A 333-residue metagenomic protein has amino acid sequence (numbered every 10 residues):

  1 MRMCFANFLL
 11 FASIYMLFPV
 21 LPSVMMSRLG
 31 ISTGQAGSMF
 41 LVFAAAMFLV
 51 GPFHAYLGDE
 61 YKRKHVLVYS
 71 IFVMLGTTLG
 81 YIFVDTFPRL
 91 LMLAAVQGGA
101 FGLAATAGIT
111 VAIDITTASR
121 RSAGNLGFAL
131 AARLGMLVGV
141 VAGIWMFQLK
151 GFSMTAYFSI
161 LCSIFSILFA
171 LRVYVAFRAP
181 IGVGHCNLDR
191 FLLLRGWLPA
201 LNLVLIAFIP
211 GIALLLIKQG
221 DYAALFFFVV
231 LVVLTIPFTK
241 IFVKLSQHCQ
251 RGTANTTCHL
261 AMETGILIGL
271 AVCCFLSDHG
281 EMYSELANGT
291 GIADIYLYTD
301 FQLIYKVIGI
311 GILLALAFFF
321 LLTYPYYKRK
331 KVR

Functional and structural regions predicted by a protein language model:
G30, K62, F83-P88, I217-K218: Helix-breaking motifs and short loop linkers at transmembrane-helix boundaries and internal kinks in secondary membrane
A44-P52, M136-L137, L267: Residue-level signature of mid-helix packing/kink "hotspots" within the transmembrane helices of 12-pass Major
L49-D85: Conserved MFS/SLC helix-loop-helix module at the cytosolic interface between two early adjacent transmembrane helices
P88-V96, Y222-F227: Paired small-residue
L93-A132: Cytoplasmic helix-loop-helix junction between adjacent transmembrane helices in 12-TM secondary transporters
F128-Y174: Helix-loop-helix hairpin linking two adjacent transmembrane segments in secondary transporters
T155-L171, L303-L321: Symmetry-related core transmembrane helices of the 12-TM Major Facilitator Superfamily/SLC fold
A207-F238: C-terminal transmembrane helical hairpin of 12-TM major facilitator-type secondary transporters
